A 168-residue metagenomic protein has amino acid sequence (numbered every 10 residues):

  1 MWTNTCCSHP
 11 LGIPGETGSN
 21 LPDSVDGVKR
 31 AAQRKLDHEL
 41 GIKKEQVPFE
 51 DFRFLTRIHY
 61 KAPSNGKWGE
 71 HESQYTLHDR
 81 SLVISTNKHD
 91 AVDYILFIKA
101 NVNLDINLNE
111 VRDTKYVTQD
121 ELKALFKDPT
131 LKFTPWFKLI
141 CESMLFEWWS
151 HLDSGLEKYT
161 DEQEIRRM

Functional and structural regions predicted by a protein language model:
M1-I42: Conserved Nudix-box catalytic region and its N-terminal flanking loop in Nudix hydrolases and closely related
W2, C6-C7, I13, R53-M168: Nudix hydrolase/Nudix homology domain
S19-L21, L40-K43, H78-L82, K88: Generic detector of short, locally flexible boundary/turn motifs and exposed helical patches
D37-E45, Y60, N101: Alpha-helix capping at helix-to-loop junctions
K43-L55: A short coil-to-beta-strand element that immediately follows conserved catalytic motifs
